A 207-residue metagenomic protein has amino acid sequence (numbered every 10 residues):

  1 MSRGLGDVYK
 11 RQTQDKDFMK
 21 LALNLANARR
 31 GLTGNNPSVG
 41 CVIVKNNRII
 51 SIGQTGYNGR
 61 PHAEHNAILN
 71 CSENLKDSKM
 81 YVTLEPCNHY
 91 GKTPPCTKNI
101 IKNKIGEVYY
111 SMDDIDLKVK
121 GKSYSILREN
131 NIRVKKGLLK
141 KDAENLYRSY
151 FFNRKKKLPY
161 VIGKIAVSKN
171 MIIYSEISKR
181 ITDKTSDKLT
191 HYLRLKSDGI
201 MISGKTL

Functional and structural regions predicted by a protein language model:
M1-Y9: Single conserved hydrophobic/aromatic residue that forms the stacking wall/gate of nucleotide- or nucleobase-binding
G4, D77, T83, L195-K196: Alpha-helix C-terminal capping/helix-to-coil transition sites in glycosyltransferase folds
Q14-G34: Short, basic/aromatic recognition patches
A22, G40, C87, L127 (+2 more regions): Residue-level signal for inorganic ion chemistry
G31-N35, V44-K45, K156-L158: Short loop/turn motifs at secondary-structure junctions and domain boundaries
S38-N47, K164-A166: Short beta-strand scaffold segments in enzyme catalytic cores
I43-D142: Zn2+-dependent cytidine deaminase-like catalytic core
G106, F152-N153, L158, I162-L207: Active-site ligand-binding patch in enzyme domains
